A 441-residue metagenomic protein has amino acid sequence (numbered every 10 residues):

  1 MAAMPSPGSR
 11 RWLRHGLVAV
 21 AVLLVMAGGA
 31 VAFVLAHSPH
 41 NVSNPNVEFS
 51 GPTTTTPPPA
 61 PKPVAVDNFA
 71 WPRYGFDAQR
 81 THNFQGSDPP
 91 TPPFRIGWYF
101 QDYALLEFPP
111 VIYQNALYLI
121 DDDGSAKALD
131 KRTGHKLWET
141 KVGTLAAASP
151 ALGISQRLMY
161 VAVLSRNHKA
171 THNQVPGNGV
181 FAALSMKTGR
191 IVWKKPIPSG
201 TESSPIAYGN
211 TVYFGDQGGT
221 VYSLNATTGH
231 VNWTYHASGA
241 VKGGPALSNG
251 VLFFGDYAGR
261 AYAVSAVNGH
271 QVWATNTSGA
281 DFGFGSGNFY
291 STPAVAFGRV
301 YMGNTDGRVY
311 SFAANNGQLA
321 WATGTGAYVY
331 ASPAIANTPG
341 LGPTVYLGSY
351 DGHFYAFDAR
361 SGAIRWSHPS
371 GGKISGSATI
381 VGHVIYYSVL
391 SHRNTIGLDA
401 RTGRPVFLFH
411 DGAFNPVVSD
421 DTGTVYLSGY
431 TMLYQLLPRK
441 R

Functional and structural regions predicted by a protein language model:
M1-L13: N-terminal Lys/Arg-rich, disordered targeting/topogenic segments
W12-A19, F33-E107, Y118, H135-V142 (+9 more regions): Aromatic (tryptophan-biased) beta-strands that constitute blades/sheets of beta-rich domains
V25-L35: Hydrophobic alpha-helical membrane-insertion segments, chiefly the h-region of N-terminal signal peptides
P72, L117-L119, K127, L158-Y160 (+10 more regions): Conserved beta-propeller blade signature
A78-R80, S125, S165-A170, T220 (+5 more regions): Short glycine/acidic-enriched loop and turn motifs that connect beta-strands
G97-V111, E139-G179, R190-Y208, Q217-G218 (+9 more regions): Extracytoplasmic beta-rich repeat domains
D130-T133, S185-T188, N225-G229, S265-N268 (+4 more regions): Short loop/turn segments that connect beta-strands within beta-propeller blades
H392-A400, R404: C-terminal structured "cap/appendage" subdomains that terminate the fold
